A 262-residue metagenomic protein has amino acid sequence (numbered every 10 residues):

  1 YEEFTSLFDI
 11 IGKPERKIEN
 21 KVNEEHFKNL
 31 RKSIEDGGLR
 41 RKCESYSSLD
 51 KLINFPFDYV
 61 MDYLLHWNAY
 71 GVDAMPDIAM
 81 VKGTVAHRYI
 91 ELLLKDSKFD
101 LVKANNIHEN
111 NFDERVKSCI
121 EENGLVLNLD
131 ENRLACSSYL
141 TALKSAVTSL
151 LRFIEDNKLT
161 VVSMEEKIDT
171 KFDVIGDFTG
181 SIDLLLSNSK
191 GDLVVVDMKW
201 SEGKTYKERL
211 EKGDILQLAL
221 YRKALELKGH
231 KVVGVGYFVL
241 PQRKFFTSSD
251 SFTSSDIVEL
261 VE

Functional and structural regions predicted by a protein language model:
Y1-K95: C-terminal, charged and often intrinsically disordered regions of DNA end-processing helicases and nucleases
T5-D9, R16-K17, E24, F57-D58 (+4 more regions): Beta-sheet entry/capping signal
I34, L39-S47, L64-P76, E91-L101 (+3 more regions): Glycine- and acidic
L49-F57, D77-V85, H108, F112 (+5 more regions): Secondary-structure capping and boundary motifs in well-ordered enzyme cores
F55-N68, K117, L186, D192-W200: Active-site-adjacent bridging/hinge elements
R88-K167, K171-F172, S249-F252, D256: A non-catalytic, helix-rich entry segment at domain boundaries
V162-K228, L240, T253: Non-catalytic protein-protein interaction segments used by genome-maintenance enzymes to assemble and couple activities
A224-E262: Metal-dependent nuclease catalytic regions and adjoining charged, substrate-binding loops involved in nucleic-acid end
